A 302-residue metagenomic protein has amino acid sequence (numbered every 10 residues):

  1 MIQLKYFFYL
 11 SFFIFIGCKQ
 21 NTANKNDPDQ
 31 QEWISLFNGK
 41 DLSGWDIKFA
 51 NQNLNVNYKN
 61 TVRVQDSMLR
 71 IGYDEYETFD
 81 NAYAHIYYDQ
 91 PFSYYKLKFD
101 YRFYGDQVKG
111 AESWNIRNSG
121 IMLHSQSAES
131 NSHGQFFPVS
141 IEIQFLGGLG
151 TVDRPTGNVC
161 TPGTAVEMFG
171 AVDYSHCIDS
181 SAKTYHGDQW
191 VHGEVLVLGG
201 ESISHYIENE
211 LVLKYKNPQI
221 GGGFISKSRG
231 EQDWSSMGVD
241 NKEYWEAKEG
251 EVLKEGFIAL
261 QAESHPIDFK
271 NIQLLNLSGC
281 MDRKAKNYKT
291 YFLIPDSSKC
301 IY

Functional and structural regions predicted by a protein language model:
M1-P28: Bacterial Sec-dependent N-terminal signal peptides
Q20-G279, R283-K284: Carbohydrate-interacting regions of secretory-pathway proteins
S278-Y302: Primarily marks secretory-pathway-exposed extracellular/lumenal segments that are disulfide- and glycosylation-prone
